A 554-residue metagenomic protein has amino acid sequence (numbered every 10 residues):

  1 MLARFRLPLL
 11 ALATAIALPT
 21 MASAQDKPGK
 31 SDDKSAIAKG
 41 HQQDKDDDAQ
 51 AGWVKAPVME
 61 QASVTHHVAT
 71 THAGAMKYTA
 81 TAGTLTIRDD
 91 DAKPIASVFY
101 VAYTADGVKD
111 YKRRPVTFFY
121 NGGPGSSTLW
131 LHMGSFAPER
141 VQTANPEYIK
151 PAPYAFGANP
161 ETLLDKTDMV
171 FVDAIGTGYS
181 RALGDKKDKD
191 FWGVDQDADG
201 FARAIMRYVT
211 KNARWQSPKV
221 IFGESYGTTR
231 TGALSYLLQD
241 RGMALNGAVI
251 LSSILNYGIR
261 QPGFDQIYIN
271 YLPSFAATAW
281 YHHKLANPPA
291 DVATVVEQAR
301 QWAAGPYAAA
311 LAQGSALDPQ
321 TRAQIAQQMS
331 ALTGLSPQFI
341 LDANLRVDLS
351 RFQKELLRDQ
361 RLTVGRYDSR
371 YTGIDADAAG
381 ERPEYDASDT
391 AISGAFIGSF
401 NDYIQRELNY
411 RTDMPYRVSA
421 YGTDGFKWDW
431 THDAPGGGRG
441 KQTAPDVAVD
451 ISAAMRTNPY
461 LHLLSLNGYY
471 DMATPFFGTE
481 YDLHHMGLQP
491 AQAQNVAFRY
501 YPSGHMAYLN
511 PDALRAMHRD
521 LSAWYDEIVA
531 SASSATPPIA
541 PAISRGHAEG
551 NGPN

Functional and structural regions predicted by a protein language model:
M1-L9: Bacterial N-terminal signal peptides that target proteins for export
L10-P19: Bacterial N-terminal signal peptides
K30-A51, A92-D190, H484: N-terminal cap/lid subdomain of alpha/beta-hydrolase-fold enzymes
P138-Q142, Y236-G334: A catalytic-pocket lid/entrance helix-loop region that shapes and gates access to the active site across common
L163-T167, A174, F191-T210: Alpha/beta-hydrolase active-site loop
A213-Y226: Alpha/beta-hydrolase fold nucleophile elbow
S315-A473: Alpha/beta-hydrolase fold catalytic core
P502-L514: Catalytic histidine-centered segment of alpha/beta-hydrolase-like enzymes
